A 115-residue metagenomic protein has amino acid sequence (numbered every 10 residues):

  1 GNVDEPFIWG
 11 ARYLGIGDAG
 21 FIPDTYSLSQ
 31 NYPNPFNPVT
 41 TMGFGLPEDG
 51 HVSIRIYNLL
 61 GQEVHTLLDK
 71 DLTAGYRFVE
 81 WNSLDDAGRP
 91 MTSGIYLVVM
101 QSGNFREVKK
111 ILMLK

Functional and structural regions predicted by a protein language model:
G1-I16: Blade-level signature of beta-propeller repeat domains, shared across WD40, Kelch, NHL, RCC1 and BNR/Asp-box propellers
D4, F105-K109: Extracellular and select intracellular beta-sandwich modules with Ser/Thr-enriched, small-residue motifs on
D4, V64-H65, M91: Generic structural signal for well-ordered beta-strand positions
G15-Y32, F36-Y57, T66, F78-W81 (+1 more regions): Glycine-centered coil/turn sites that cap beta-strands in beta-rich domains
L68-G103: Short, surface-exposed loop/turn motifs with a glycine/proline- and acidic-biased composition
I111-K115: Short beta-strand edge segments in extracellular beta-sheet folds
